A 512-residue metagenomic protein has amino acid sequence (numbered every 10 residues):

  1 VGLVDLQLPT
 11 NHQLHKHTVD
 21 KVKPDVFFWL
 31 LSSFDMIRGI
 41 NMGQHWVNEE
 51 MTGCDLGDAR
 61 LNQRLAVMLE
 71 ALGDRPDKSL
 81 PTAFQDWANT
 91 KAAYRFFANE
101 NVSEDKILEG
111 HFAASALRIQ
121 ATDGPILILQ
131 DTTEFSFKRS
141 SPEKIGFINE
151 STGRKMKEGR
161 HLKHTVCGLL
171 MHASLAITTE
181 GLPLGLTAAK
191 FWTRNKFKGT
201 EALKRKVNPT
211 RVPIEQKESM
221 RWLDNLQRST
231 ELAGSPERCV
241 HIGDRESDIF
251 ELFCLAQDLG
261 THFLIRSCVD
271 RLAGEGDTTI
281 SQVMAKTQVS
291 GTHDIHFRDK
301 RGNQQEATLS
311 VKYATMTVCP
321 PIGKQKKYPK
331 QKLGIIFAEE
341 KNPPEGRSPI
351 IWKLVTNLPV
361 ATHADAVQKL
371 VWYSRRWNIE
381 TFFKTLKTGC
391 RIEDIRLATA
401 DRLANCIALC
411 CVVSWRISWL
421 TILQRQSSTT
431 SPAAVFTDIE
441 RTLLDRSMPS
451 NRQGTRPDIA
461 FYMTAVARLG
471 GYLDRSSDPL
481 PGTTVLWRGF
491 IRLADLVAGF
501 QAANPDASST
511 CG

Functional and structural regions predicted by a protein language model:
V1-L3, M42: Accessible peptide chain termini
L3-L6, Q13: Short hydrophobic targeting helices and cationic amphipathic motifs that mediate membrane/organellar targeting
L8, K16, F34-D35: A detector of low-complexity, intrinsically disordered, Ser/Thr/Gly/Pro/Ala-rich segments
K23: N-terminal beta-strand/alpha-helix entry module and adjacent surface of metal-dependent catalytic domains
F28-M156, K163-L170, L175-G512: Single, function-defining residue in the core of a domain
